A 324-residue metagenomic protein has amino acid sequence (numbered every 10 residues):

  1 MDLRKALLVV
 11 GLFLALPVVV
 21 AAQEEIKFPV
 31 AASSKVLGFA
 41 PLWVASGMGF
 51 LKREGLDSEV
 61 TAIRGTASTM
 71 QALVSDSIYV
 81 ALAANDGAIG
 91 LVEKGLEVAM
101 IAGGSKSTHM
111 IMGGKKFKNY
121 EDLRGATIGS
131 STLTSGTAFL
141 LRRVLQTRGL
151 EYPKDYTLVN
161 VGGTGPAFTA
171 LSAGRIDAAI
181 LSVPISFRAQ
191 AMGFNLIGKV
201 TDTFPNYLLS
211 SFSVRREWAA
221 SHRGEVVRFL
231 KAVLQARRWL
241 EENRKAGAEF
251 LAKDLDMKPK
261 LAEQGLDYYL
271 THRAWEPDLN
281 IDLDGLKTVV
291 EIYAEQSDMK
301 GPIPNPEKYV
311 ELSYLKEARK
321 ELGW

Functional and structural regions predicted by a protein language model:
M1-L8: Bacterial N-terminal signal peptides that target proteins for export
V9-P17: Bacterial N-terminal signal peptides
V18-A22: Sec/Tat signal peptide C-region and signal peptidase I cleavage site
Q23-A173, D177-V183, L196-V200, P205-N206: Short, glycine-/small- and polar/acidic-enriched structural segments that line small-molecule recognition paths
G49, D76, G174, R273 (+2 more regions): Short glycine-centered helix-capping/turn motifs at secondary-structure transition points
N85-G87, G165-D256: Pocket-lining segment of extracytoplasmic ligand-binding domains
A220-G301: Secondary-structure end/capping motifs
V290-W324: Conserved C-terminal helix/tail region of periplasmic/extracytoplasmic solute-binding proteins
